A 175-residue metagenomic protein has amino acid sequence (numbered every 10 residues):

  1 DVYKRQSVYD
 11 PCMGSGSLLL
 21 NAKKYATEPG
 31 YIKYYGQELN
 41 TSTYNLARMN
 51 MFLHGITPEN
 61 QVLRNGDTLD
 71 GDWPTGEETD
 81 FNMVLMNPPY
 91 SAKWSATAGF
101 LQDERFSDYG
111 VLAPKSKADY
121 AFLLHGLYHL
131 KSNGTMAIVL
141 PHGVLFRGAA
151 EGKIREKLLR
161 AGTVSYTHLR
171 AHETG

Functional and structural regions predicted by a protein language model:
D1-M86, S91-F100, S107-D108, A121 (+3 more regions): Conserved S-adenosyl-L-methionine
Y3, H168-G175: Single conserved hydrophobic/aromatic residue that forms the stacking wall/gate of nucleotide- or nucleobase-binding
F106-H129: Glycine-rich S-adenosyl-L-methionine
L130-T135: Short glycine-dipeptide loop
